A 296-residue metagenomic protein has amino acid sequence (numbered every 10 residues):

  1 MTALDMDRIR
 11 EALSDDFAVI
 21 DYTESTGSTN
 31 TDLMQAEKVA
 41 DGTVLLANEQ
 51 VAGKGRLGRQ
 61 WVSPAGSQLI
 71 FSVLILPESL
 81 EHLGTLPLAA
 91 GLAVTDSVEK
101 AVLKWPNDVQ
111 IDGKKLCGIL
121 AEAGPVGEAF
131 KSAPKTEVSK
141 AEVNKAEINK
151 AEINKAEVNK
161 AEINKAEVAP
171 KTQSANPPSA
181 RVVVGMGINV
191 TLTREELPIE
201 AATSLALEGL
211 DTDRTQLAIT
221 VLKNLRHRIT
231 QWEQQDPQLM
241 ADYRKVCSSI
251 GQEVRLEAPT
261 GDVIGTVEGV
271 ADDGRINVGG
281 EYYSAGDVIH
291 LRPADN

Functional and structural regions predicted by a protein language model:
M1-E99, K115-E147, E152, E157 (+1 more regions): N-terminal lobe of the biotin/lipoate ligase/transferase fold
N48-Q50, Q110, E122, R255-E257 (+1 more regions): A generic structural motif
G53, D108, G187: Active-site glycine-centered loops adjacent to acidic/histidine catalytic or metal-binding residues that shape
K100-K104: Short, well-structured beta-strand/strand-turn elements
W105-I111, G118-L120: Glycine- and Gly-Pro-enriched alpha-helical subdomains that act as flexible, kink-prone "lid/hinge" or packing modules
P178-L207: Short, acidic (Asp/Glu-rich) active-site segment that either coordinates a divalent metal cofactor
E208-D262, D295-N296: Conserved, helical-rich catalytic subdomain that frames metal- and/or nucleotide-binding sites in enzyme alpha/beta
I250-N296: Conserved RNA-binding domains used in RNP assembly and mRNA/RNA metabolism
